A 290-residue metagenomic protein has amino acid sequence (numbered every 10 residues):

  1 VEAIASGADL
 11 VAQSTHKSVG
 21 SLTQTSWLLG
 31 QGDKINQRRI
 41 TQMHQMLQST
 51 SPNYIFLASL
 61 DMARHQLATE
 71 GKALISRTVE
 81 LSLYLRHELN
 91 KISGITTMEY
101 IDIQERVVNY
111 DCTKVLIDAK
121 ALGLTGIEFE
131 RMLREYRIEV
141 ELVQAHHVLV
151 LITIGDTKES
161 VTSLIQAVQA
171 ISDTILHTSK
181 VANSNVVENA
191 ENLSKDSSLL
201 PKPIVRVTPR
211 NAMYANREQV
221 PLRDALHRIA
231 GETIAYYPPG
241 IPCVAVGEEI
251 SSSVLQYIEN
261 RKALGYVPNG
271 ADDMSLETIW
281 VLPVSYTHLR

Functional and structural regions predicted by a protein language model:
V1-G94, M98-E99, A119: Conserved PLP-enzyme active-site core in the AAT-like
S6, S21, I35-R38, S51 (+11 more regions): Conserved active-site and cofactor/substrate-binding residues in soluble primary-metabolism enzymes
K17-S18, D33-I35, M62, K120-L122 (+4 more regions): Short, glycine-/Ser/Thr-/acidic-enriched flexible segments
Q37-T41, S59-A68, V108-T113, L142-V148 (+1 more regions): Short acidic (Asp/Glu) and glycine-rich catalytic loops that position anionic groups and cofactors
A73-L149, I154, L176-P203: Conserved small-domain helix->loop->beta segment predominantly found in fold-type I
M132-E135, E141-S285: PLP-dependent enzyme catalytic core of the Aspartate aminotransferase-like
T287-R290: Conserved small/polar residues in nucleotide/adenosyl-binding loops
